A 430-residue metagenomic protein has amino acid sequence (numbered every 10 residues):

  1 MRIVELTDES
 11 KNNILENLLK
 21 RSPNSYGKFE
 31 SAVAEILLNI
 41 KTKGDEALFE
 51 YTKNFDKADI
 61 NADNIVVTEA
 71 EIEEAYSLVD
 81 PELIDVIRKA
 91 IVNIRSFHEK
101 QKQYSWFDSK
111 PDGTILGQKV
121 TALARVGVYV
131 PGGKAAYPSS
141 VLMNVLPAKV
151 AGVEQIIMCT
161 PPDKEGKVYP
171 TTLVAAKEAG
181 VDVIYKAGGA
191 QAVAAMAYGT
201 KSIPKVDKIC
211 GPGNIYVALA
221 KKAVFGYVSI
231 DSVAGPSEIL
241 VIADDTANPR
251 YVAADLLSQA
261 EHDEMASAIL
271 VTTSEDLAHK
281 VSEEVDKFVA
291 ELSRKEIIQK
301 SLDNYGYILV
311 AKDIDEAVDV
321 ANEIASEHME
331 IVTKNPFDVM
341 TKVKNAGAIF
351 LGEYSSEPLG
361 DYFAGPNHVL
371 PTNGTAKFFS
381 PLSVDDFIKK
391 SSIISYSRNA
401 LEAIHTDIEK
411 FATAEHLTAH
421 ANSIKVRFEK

Functional and structural regions predicted by a protein language model:
M1-A124: N-terminal Rossmann-like NAD(P)+-binding subdomain of aldehyde/semialdehyde dehydrogenases
I3-D8, V183-G188, I308-D313: Short acidic-hydrophobic, aromatic-tinged amphipathic segments that line or gate anion-handling sites
D108-V174: Conserved small-residue-rich beta-alpha loop and adjacent elements that most often cradle the phosphate/pyrophosphate
E154-D163, A268-S274, V281, G352: Short internal beta-strands
G180-S258, H262-S267: Conserved NAD(P)+-binding/catalytic subdomain of aldehyde/semialdehyde dehydrogenases
H262, L270-A346: A glycine- and small/hydrophobic-rich beta-loop-beta segment that serves as a flexible "lid/hinge" or phosphate-binding
N322-K430: C-terminal core of ALDH-fold dehydrogenases
